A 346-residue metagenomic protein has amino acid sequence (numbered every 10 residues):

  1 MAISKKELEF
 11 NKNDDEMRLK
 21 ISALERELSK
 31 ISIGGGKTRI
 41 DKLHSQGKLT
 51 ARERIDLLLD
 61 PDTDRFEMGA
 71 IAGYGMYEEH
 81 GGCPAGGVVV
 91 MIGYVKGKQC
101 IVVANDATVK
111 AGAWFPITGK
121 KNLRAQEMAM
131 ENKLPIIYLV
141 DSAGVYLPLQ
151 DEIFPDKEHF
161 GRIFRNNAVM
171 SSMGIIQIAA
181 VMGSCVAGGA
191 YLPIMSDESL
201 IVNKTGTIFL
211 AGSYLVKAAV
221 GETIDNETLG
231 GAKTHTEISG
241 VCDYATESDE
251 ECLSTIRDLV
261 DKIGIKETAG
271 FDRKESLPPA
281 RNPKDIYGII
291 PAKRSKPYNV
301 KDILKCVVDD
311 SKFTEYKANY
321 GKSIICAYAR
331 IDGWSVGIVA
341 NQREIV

Functional and structural regions predicted by a protein language model:
M1-K96: N-terminal amphipathic, basic-rich helices that act as targeting or association modules
G35-R39, C100-V109, V145-L149, K217 (+5 more regions): Gly-rich Lys/Arg/Thr-decorated short loops/hinges at beta-loop-alpha junctions or inter-strand turns that position
S45-Y74, P278-F313: Amphipathic alpha-helical
G47-T50, V102, D141, P193 (+2 more regions): Residue-level signature of catalytic and energy-coupling elements of molecular machines, predominantly ATP/GTP-dependent
I71-I101, K121, M130-E131, S295-V346: Non-catalytic terminal/interface segments that mediate subunit docking, oligomerization, and allosteric communication
Y94, Q99-F164, A168, I178-A180 (+2 more regions): Cleft-lining beta-strand/loop regions that shape enzyme active-site pockets
V140-T268: Conserved catalytic cores of soluble enzyme domains, especially glycine-rich substrate-binding beta-alpha loops
D243-L304: Terminal amphipathic helices with adjacent charged low-complexity linkers/tails
